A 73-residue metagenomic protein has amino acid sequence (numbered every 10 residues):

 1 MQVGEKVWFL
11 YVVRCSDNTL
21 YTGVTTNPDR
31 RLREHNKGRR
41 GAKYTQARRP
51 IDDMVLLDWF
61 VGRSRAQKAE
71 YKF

Functional and structural regions predicted by a protein language model:
M1-R40, A47-Y71: GIY-YIG nuclease catalytic motif and its immediate N-terminal context
